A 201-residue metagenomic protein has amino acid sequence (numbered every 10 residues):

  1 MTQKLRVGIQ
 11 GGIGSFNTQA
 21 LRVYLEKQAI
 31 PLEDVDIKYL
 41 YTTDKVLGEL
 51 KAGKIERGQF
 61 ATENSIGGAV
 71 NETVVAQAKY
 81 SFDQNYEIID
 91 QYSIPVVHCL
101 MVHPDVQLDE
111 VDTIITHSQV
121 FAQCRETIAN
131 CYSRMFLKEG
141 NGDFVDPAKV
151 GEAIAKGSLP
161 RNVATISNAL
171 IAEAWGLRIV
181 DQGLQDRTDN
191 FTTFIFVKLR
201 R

Functional and structural regions predicted by a protein language model:
M1-R201: Domain-level signature for soluble enzymes in the chorismate/prephenate branch of the shikimate pathway
